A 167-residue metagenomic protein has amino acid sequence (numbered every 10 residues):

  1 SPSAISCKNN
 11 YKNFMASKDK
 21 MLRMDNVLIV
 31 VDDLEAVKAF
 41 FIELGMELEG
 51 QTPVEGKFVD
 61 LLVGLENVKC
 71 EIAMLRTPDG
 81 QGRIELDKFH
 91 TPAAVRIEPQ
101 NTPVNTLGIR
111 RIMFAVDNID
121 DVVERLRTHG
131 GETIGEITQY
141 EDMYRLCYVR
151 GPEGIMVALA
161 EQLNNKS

Functional and structural regions predicted by a protein language model:
F14-K20, Q51-P53, E71-M74, G82-D87 (+4 more regions): Vicinal oxygen chelate
D19-M24, L28-V30: Terminus-proximal functional modules
N26, I109-R111: Eukaryotic phosphotyrosine signaling hubs
V30-Q81, T128, C147: Core segments of cupin and vicinal oxygen chelate
H90-P92: Short, solvent-exposed aromatic-acidic interface loops
